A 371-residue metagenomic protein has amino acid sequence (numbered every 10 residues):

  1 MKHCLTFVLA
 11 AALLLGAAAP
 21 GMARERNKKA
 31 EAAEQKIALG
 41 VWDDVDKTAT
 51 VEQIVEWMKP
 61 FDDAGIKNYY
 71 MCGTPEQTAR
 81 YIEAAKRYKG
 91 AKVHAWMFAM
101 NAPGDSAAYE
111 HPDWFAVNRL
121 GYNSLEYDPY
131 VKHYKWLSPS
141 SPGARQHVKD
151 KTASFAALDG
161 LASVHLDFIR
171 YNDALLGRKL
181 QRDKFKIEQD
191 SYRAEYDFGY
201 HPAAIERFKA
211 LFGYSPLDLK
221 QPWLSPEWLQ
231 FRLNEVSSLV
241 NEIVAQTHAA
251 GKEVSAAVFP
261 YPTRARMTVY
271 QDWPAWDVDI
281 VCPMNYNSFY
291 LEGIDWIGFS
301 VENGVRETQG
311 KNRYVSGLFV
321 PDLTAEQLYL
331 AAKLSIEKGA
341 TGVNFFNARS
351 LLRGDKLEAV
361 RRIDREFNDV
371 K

Functional and structural regions predicted by a protein language model:
R26-E56, A256-P260, P321: Boundary/entry segment of secreted carbohydrate-active catalytic domains
W42-K47, I66-C72, Y130-Q146, L224-E235 (+3 more regions): The substrate-binding groove and active-site-proximal loops of carbohydrate-active enzymes, especially glycoside
V51-Q77, L158-S163, A275-I280, K338-G342: Catalytic domains of carbohydrate-active enzymes, especially glycoside hydrolases
H94-A157: Active-site-adjacent "subsite" loops/lids of carbohydrate-active enzymes
A102-P129, F168-L217: Aromatic- and acidic-residue-enriched segments that line the glycan-binding/catalytic groove of carbohydrate-active
H165, I169-N172, Y196-M267, N312-L323: Aromatic-lined carbohydrate-recognition surfaces of secreted/lumenal glycan-active proteins
A174, E253-L291: Substrate-binding cleft/loops of secretory-pathway carbohydrate-active enzymes
V278, P283-W296, G304, G310-K371: Substrate-binding cleft of secreted/luminal carbohydrate-active enzymes
